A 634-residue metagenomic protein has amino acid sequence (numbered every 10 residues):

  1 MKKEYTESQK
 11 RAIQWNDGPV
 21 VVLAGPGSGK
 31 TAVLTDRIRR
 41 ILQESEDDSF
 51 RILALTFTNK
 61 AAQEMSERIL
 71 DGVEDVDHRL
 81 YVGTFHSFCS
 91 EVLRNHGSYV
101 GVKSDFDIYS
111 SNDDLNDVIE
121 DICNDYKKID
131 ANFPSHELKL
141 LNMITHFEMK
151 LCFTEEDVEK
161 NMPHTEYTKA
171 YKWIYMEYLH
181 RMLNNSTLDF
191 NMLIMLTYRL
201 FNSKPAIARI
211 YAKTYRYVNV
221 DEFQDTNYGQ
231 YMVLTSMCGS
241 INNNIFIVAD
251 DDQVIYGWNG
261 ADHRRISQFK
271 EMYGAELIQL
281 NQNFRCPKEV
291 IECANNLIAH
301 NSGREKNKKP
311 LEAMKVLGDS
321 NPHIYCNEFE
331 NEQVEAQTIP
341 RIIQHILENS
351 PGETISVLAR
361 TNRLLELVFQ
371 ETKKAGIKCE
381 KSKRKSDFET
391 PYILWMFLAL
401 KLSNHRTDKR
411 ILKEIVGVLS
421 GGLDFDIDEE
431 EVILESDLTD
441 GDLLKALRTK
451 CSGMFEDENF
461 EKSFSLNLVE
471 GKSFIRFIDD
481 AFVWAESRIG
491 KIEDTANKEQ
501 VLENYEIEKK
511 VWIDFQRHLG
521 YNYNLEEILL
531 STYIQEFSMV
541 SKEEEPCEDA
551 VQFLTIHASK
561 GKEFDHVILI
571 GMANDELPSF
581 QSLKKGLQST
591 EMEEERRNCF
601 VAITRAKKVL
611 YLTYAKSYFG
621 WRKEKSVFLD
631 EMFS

Functional and structural regions predicted by a protein language model:
M1-V102, R209, E292-N295, T604: P-loop NTPase Walker
K2-Q14, G18-L23, L53, A61 (+5 more regions): Conserved helicase NTPase motor core
V22, S28-L34, A275-E276, Q282-I377 (+1 more regions): Helicase P-loop NTPase motor core
D77-L80, S98-N191, Y215, L277 (+2 more regions): ATP-hydrolysis module of ASCE/P-loop NTPase motor domains, specifically the Walker B Asp-Glu catalytic pair
G83-E91, N219-E222, V248, T361-R363 (+4 more regions): Conserved helicase core region in the C-terminal RecA-like lobe
M272, S320, E348-E499: ATPase/helicase motor core of nucleic-acid motors
D440-A558, S579, L629: Accessory C-terminal helicase-associated subdomains
A615-S634: Helicase C-terminal subdomain and adjacent C-terminal extension
